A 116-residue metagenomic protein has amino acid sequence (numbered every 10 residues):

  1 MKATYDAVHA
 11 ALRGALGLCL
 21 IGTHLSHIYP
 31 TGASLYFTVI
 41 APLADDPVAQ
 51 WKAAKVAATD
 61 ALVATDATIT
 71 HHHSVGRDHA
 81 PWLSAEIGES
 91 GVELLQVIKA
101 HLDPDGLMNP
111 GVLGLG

Functional and structural regions predicted by a protein language model:
M1-G116: Conserved glycine-rich FAD pyrophosphate-binding loop
